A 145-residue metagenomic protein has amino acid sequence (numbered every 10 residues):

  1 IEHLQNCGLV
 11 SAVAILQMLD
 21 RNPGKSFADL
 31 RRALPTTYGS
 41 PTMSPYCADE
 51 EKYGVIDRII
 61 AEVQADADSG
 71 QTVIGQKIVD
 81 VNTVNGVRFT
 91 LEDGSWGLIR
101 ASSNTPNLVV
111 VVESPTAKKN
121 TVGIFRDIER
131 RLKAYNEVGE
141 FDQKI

Functional and structural regions predicted by a protein language model:
I1-S103, N107-V111, K118-I145: Phosphate-binding and adjacent anionic-ligand microenvironments
